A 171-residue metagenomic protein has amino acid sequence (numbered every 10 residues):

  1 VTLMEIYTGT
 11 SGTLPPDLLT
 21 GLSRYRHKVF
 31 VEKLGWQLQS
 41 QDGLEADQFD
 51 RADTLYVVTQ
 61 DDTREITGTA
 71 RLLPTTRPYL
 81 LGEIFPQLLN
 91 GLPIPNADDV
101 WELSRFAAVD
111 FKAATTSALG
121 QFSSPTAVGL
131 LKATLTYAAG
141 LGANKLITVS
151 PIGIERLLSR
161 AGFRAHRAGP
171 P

Functional and structural regions predicted by a protein language model:
T2-Q48, Y56-Q60, I66: Short amphipathic alpha-helix that is part of the acyltransferase structural core
G9, T20, R26, D62 (+3 more regions): Homeobox/homeodomain signature
L22, L55-T69, A139-L146, R167-P171: Short, Lys/Arg-enriched charge-dense amphipathic segments
L22-S23, F30, Y56, A70-L72 (+3 more regions): Long, contiguous hydrophobic alpha-helical segments, chiefly transmembrane helices and signal peptides
D42-G91, W101-A108: Conserved donor-binding loop and adjoining core beta-sheet/short helix segment in diverse acyl/aminoacyl transferases
P78-L80, P86-P171: Acyl-donor binding region in acyl/amide transferases
